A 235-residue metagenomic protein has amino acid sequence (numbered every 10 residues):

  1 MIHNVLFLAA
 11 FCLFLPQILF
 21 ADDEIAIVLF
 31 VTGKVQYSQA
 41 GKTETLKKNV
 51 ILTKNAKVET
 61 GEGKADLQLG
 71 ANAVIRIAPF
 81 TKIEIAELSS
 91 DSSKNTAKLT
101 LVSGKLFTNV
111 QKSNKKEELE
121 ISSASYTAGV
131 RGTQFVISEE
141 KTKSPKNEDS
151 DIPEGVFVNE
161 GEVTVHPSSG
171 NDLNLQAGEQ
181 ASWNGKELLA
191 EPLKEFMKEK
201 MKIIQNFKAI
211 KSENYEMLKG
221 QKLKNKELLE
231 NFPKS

Functional and structural regions predicted by a protein language model:
M1-D23, K42-K47, G61, G70 (+3 more regions): C-terminal interaction modules
Q17-V35: Short beta-strand/loop turn elements enriched in aromatics
D23-L29, L52-E59, K105-K112, P145-E148 (+1 more regions): Short linear motifs in intrinsically disordered
V28, Y37, I83, F135-I137: Generic structural motif
L29-E62, D66-Q68: N-terminal targeting signals for Sec/Tat export/insertion, comprising classic cleavable signal peptides
G33, V58-A128, V156-V165: Short, small-residue-rich packing micro-motifs
G132: C-terminal catalytic lobe of FAD-dependent flavoproteins
